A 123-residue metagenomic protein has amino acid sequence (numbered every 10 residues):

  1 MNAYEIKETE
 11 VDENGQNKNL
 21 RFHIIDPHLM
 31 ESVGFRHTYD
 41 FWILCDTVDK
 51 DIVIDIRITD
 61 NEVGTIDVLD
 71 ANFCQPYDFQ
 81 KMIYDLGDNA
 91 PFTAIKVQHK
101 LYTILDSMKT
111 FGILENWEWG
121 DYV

Functional and structural regions predicted by a protein language model:
M1-K18, I25, V48-V53, V63-V123: Intrinsically disordered, low-complexity regulatory regions enriched in serine/threonine/proline and acidic residues
G15-Y39: Amphipathic alpha-helical segments
H37, V53-I56: Extended cationic-aromatic binding surfaces that line active-site or macromolecule-binding grooves and engage
D40-V48: Short linear loop/turn motifs
R57-N61: Short beta-strand micro-motifs enriched in acidic
